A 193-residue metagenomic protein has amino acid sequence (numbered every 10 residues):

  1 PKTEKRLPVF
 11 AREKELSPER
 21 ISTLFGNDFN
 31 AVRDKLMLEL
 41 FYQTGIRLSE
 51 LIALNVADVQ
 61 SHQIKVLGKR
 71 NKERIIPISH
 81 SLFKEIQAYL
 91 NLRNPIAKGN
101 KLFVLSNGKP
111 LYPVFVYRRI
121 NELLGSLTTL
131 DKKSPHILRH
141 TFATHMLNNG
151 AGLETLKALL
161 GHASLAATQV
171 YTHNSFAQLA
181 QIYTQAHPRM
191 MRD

Functional and structural regions predicted by a protein language model:
P1-D193: Conserved catalytic core of the tyrosine transesterase superfamily
